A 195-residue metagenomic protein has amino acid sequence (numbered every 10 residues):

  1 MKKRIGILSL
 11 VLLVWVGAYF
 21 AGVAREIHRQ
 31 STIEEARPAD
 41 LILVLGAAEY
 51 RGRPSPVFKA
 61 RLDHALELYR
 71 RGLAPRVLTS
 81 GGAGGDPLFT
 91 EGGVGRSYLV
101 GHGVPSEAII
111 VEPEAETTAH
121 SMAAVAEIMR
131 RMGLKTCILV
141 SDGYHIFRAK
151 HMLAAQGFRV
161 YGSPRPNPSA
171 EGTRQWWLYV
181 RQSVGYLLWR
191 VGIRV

Functional and structural regions predicted by a protein language model:
M1-E34: N-terminal type II signal-anchor transmembrane helix that functions as the membrane-insertion/stop-transfer segment
K3-I5, L62, Q182, V191: Hydrophobic alpha-helical segments, especially transmembrane helices and their immediate juxtamembrane helical caps
L10-V11, L68, A155, L188-W189: Enrichment for repetitive, rod-forming helical segments
V23-V180: A structural signal for short, hydrophobic/glycine-enriched beta-strand patches
Q175-V195: A transmembrane-helix-recognition feature enriched in membrane-embedded lipid enzymes and envelope glyco-/phospholipid
